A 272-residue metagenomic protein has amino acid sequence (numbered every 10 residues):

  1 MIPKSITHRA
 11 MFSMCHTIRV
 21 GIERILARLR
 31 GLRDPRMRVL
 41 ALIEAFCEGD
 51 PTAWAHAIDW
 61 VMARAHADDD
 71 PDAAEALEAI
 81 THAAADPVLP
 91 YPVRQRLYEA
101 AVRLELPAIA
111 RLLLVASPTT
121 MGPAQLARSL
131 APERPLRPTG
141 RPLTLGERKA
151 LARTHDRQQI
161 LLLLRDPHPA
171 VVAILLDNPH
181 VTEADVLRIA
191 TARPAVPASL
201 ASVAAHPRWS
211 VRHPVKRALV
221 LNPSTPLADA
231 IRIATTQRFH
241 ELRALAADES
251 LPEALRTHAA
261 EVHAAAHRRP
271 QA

Functional and structural regions predicted by a protein language model:
I2-I6: Short terminal hydrophobic/aromatic SLiMs and anchors at protein ends
T7, M11-A272: Alpha-helical scaffold segments
